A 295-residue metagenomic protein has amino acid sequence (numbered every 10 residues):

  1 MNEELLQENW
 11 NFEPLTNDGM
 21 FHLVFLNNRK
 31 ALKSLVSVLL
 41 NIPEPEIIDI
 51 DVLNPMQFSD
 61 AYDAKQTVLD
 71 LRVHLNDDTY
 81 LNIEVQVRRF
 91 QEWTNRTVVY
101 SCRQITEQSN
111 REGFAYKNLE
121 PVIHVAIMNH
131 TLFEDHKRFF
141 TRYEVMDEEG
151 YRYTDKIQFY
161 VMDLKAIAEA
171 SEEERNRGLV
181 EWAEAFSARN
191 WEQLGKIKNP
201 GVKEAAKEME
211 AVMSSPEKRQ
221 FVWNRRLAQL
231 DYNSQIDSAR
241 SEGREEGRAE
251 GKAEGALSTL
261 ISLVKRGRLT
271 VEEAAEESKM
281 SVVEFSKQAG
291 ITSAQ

Functional and structural regions predicted by a protein language model:
M1-Q295: Elongated, amphipathic alpha-helical interaction scaffolds
